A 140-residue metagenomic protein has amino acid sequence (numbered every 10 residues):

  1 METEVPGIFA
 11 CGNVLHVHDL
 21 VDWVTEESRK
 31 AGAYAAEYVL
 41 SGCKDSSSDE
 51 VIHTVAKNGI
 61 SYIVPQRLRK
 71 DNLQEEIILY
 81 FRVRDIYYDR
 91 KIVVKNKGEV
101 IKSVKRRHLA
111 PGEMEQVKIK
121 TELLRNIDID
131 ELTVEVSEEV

Functional and structural regions predicted by a protein language model:
M1-V140: Residues forming the flavin
